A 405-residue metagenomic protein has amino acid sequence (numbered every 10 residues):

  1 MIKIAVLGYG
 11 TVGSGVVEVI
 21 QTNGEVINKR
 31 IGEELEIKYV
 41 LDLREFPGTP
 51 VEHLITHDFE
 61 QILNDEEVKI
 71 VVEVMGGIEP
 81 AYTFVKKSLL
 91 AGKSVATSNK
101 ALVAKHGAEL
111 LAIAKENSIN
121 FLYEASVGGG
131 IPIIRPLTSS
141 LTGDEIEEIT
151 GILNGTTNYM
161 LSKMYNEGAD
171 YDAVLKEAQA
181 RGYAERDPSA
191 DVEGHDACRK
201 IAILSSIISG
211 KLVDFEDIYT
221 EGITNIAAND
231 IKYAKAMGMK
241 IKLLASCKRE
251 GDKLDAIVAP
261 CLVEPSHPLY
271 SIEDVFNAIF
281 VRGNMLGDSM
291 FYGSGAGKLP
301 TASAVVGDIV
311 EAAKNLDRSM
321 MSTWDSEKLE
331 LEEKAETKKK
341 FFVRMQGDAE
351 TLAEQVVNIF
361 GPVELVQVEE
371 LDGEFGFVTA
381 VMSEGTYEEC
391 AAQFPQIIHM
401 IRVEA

Functional and structural regions predicted by a protein language model:
M1-L90: N-terminal glycine-/serine-/threonine-rich beta1-alpha1-beta2 phosphate-ribose binding loop of Rossmann-like
I55-T56, A96-S98, F121-A125, E148-G151 (+1 more regions): General beta-strand structural signal in soluble alpha/beta enzymes
V68, K115-D196, I203: Rossmann-like NAD(P)H-binding beta-loop-alpha module
A81-K87, A91, S98-L137: Rossmann-fold NAD(P)-binding glycine/threonine-rich loop
L175-S271, F276-A278: Substrate-binding/catalytic subdomain of NAD(P)-dependent oxidoreductase enzymes
P260-N284, K298, I359-L371, V381: Low-complexity, glycine/alanine/valine/leucine- and proline-rich hydrophobic stretches
P268-T323, E330-K338: ATP-dependent carboxylate/acyl-activation modules
I309-A405: A conserved regulatory-domain signal marking ACT and ACT-like small-molecule sensing domains and adjacent regulatory
